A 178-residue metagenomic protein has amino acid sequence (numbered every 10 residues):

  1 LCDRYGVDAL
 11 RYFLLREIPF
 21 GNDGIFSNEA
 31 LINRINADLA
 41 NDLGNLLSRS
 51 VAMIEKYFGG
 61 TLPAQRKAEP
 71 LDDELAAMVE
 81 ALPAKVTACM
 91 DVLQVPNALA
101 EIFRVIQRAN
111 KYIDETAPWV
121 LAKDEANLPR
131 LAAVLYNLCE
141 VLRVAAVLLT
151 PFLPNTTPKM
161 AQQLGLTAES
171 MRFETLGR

Functional and structural regions predicted by a protein language model:
L1-P70, L166-R178: Catalytic adenosine-cofactor/nucleotide-binding cores of aminoacyl-tRNA synthetases and other
L1-Y5, L31-D42, K67, L71-V79 (+3 more regions): Secondary-structure capping and boundary motifs in well-ordered enzyme cores
A9, A30, E74, M78 (+4 more regions): Exposed alpha-helical structural elements
P19, A37, P63, P70 (+6 more regions): Proline-rich intrinsically disordered, low-complexity coils
D23-N28, E80-A88: Short, charged/polar, low-complexity loop and linker segments that flank or interrupt alpha-helical bundles
G24, A88, L93-Q94, F103-R178: Basic, alpha-helical terminal appendages of large translation-related enzymes
L47-V86, I106, N110-N127, L131: Conserved, charged catalytic cores of large soluble enzymes
